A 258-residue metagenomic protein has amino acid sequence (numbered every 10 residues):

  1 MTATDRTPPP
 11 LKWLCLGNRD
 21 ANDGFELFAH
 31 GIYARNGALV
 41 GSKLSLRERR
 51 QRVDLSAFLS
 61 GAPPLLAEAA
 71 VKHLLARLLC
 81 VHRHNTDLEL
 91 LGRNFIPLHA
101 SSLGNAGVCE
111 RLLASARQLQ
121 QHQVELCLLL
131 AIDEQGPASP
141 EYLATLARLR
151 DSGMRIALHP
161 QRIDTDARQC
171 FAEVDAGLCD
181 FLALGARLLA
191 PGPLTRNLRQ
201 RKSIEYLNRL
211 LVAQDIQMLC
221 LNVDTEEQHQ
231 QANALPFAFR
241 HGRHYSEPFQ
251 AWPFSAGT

Functional and structural regions predicted by a protein language model:
M1-R50, A131-Q135, Q161-D164, Q169-T258: EAL-family c-di-GMP phosphodiesterase catalytic domain
T2-L119: Bacterial c-di-GMP phosphodiesterase EAL domain
R49-H73, A100-G107, L119-G153, D164-T165 (+1 more regions): EAL-type cyclic di-GMP phosphodiesterase domain
E89-N94, Q121-L126, S152-R155, L178-D180 (+2 more regions): Short, well-ordered coil/turn segments that N-cap beta-strands
A114-Q120, T145-D151, A172-A176, A234: Short, surface-exposed basic-aromatic patches at helix termini and helix-loop junctions that form
L158: Pre-DFG segment of protein kinase catalytic domains
